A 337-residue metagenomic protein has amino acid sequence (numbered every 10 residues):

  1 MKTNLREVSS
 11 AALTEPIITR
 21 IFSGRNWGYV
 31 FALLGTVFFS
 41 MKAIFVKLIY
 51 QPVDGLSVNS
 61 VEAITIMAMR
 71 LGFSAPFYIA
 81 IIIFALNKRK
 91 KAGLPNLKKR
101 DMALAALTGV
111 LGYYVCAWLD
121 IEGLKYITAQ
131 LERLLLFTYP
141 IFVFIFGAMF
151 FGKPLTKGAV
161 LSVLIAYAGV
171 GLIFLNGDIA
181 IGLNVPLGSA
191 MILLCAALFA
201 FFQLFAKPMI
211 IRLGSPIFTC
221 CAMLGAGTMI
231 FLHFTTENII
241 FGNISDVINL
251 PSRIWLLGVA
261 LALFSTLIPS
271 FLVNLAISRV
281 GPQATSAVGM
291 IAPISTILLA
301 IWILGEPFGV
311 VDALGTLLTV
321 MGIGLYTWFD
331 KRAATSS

Functional and structural regions predicted by a protein language model:
K2-M67, I181-P208, L232, L299 (+1 more regions): Glycine-/small-residue-enriched transmembrane alpha-helix faces in small-molecule transporters and effluxers
K2-S10, L56-Y114, F142-V143, L198-F205 (+4 more regions): Transmembrane alpha-helices of multi-pass small-molecule transport proteins
G24-Y29, N59-I64, L97-D101, L175-A196 (+2 more regions): Juxtamembrane helix-entry segments on the extracytoplasmic side of multipass membrane proteins
T36-S40, T108-A117, P140, F174 (+4 more regions): Transmembrane alpha-helical core positions of polytopic small-molecule transporters
F38, L86-Q130, L172, A262-V280: Specific transmembrane alpha-helical segments of multi-pass solute transporters/efflux pumps, especially DMT/EamA
I49, I66, G123, T128 (+6 more regions): Hydrophobic/aromatic residues within transmembrane alpha-helices of multi-pass small-molecule transporters
M69, Y113, A117, L131-T138 (+2 more regions): Helix-helix packing/entry segments at the starts of transmembrane helices
Y78, F146, L155-G177, M290 (+2 more regions): Hydrophobic transmembrane alpha-helices of multi-pass small-molecule transport proteins
